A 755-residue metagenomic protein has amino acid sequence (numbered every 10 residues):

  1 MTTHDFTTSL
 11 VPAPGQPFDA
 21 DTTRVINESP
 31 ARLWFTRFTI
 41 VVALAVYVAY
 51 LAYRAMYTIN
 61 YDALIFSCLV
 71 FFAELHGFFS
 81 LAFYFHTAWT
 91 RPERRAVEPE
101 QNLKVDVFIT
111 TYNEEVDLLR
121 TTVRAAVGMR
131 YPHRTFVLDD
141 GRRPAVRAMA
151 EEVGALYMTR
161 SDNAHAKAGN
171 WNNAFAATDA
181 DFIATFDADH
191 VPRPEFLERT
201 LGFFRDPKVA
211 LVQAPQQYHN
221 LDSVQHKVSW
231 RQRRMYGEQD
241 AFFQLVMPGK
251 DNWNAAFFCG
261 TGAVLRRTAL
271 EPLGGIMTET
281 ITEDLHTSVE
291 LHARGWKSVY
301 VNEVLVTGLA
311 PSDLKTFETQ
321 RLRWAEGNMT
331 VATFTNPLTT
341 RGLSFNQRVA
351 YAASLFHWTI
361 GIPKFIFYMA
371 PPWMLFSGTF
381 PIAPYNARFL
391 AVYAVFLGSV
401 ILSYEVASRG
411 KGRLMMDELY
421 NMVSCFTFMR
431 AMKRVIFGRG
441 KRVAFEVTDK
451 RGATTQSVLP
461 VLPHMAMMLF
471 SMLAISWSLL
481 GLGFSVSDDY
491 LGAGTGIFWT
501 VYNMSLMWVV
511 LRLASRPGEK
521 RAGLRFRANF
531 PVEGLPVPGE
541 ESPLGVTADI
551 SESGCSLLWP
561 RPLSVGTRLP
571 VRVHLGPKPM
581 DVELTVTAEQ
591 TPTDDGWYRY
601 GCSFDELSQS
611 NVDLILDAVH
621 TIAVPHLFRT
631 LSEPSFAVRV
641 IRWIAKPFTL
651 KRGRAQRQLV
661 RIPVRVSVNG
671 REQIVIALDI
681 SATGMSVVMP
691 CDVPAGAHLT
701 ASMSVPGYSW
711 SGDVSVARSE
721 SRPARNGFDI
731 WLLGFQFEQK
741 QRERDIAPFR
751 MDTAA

Functional and structural regions predicted by a protein language model:
T2-Q101, A150, G361, V486-S487 (+1 more regions): N-terminal membrane-anchoring/stem segments of glycan-assembly enzymes
F6, L10-R37, Y57-F66, W89 (+2 more regions): Basic/Trp-rich segment in TM-proximal cytosolic loops or flexible interdomain/linker regions
H76-P132, P517-L524: N-terminal signal-anchor transmembrane helix
T87, T159-F182, P194-I281, H292-A293 (+1 more regions): Long helical/loop segments within the catalytic core of UDP-sugar-dependent glycosyltransferases, especially the large
A125-T159: Acidic donor-binding segment of Leloir-type glycosyltransferases
D187-V191: The conserved acidic donor/metal-binding loop of glycosyltransferases
H292-V306: Catalytic donor-sugar/metal-binding loop of nucleotide-sugar-dependent glycosyltransferases
I497-I550, P562, L616-I680, C691 (+1 more regions): N-terminal helix initiation/capping motif
